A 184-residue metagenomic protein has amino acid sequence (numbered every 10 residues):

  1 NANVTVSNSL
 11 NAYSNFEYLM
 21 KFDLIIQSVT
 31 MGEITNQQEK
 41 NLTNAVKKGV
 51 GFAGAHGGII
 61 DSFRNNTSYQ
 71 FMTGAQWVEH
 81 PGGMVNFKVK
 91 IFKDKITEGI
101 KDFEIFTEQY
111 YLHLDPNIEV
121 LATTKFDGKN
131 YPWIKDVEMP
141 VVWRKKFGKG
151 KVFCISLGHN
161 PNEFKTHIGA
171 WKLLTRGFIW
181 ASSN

Functional and structural regions predicted by a protein language model:
N1-F22, P161: Aromatic-Pro/Gly-enriched surface loop or interdomain linker that acts as a lid/target-recognition segment
N3, K21, A75-C154: Catalytic beta-strand/loop cores that center a nucleophilic Ser/Cys/Thr and support acyl-enzyme chemistry
V4-N8, L24-S28, G51-A55, E119-A122 (+1 more regions): Structural recognition of the beta-strand scaffold that forms the well-ordered cores of secreted hydrolase catalytic
S7-F16, Q37-K40, D136-V142: Alpha-helical scaffolding within the catalytic cores of extracellular/periplasmic polymer-degrading hydrolases
K21, Q37, N41, S68 (+3 more regions): Extracytoplasmic/secreted proteins, especially bacterial periplasmic and envelope-associated proteins
Q27, K47, G51, I179-S183: Sec-exported extracytoplasmic/periplasmic mature domains
G32-G99: A glycine-rich, often tryptophan-bearing local segment used as a flexible ligand/cofactor-contacting loop or short
G128-M139, K146-N184: Extracellular ligand-binding/catalytic regions of CAZymes and related secreted enzymes and adhesion modules
